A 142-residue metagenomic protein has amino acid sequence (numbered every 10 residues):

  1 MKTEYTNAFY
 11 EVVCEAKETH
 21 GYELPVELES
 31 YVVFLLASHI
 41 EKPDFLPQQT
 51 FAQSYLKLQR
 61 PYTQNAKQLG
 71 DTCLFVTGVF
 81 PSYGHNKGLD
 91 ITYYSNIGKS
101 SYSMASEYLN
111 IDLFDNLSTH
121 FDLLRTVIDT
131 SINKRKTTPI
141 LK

Functional and structural regions predicted by a protein language model:
M1-K136: Long, non-catalytic protein-protein interaction scaffolds
